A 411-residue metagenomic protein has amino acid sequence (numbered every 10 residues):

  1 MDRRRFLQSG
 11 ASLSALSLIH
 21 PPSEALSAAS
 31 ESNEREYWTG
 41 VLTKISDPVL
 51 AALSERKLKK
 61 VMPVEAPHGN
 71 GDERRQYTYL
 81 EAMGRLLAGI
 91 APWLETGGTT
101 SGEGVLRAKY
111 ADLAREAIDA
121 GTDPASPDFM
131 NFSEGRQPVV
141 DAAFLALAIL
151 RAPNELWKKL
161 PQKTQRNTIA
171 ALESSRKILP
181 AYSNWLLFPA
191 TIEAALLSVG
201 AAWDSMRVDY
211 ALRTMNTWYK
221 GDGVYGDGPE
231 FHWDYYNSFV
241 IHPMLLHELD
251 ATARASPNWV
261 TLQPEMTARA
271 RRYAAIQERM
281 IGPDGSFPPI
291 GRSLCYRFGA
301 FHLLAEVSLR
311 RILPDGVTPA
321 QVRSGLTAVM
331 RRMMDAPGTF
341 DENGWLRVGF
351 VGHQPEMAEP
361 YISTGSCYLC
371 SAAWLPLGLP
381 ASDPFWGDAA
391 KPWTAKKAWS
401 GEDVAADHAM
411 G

Functional and structural regions predicted by a protein language model:
M1-S14: N-terminal secretory signal peptides and thylakoid transit peptides that target proteins across membranes
H20-T43: C-terminal segment of N-terminal export signals and the immediately downstream linker at the start of the mature
S32, L86, A195-V199, V329-R331 (+1 more regions): Hydrophobic alpha-helical transmembrane segments of multi-pass integral membrane proteins
A51-G71, T122-P127, V329-G411: CBM-like carbohydrate-recognition segments
K57-V64, G69-G104: N-terminal domain-start signal
Y79, I90-A91, R107-T267, R279-A305: Aromatic-lined, polymer-binding surfaces characteristic of secreted/periplasmic polysaccharide-degrading enzymes
F231-L346, A358-A381: Long, repeat-rich segments with strong aromatic
